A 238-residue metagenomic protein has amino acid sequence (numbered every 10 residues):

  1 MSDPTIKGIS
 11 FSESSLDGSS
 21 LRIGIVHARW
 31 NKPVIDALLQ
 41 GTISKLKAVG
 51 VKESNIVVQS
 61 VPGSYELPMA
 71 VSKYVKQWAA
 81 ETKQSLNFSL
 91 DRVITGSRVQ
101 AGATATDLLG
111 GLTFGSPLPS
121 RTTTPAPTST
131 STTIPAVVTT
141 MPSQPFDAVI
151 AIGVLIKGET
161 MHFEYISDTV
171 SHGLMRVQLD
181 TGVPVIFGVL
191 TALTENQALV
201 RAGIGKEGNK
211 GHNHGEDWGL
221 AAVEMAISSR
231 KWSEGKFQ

Functional and structural regions predicted by a protein language model:
M1-S19: N-terminal amphipathic/basic leader segments beginning at the initiator methionine
E13-P62, E66: Glycine-rich phosphate/diphosphate-binding loop of Rossmann-like nucleotide-binding domains
S15-G18, V138-Q144, V177-T181: Solvent-exposed alpha-helices and their adjacent loops that cap or buttress functional pockets in soluble metabolic
K32, S44-V51, S72-A80, M175 (+2 more regions): Generic secondary-structure signature for well-ordered alpha-helical cores
V34-I35, G158-H162: Secondary-structure boundary/capping motif
A79-Q144: Intrinsically disordered, low-complexity domain-flanking/linker segments in eukaryotic proteins, enriched
D147-A148: Structural motif
I152, T160-Q238: C-terminal binding/interaction regions
